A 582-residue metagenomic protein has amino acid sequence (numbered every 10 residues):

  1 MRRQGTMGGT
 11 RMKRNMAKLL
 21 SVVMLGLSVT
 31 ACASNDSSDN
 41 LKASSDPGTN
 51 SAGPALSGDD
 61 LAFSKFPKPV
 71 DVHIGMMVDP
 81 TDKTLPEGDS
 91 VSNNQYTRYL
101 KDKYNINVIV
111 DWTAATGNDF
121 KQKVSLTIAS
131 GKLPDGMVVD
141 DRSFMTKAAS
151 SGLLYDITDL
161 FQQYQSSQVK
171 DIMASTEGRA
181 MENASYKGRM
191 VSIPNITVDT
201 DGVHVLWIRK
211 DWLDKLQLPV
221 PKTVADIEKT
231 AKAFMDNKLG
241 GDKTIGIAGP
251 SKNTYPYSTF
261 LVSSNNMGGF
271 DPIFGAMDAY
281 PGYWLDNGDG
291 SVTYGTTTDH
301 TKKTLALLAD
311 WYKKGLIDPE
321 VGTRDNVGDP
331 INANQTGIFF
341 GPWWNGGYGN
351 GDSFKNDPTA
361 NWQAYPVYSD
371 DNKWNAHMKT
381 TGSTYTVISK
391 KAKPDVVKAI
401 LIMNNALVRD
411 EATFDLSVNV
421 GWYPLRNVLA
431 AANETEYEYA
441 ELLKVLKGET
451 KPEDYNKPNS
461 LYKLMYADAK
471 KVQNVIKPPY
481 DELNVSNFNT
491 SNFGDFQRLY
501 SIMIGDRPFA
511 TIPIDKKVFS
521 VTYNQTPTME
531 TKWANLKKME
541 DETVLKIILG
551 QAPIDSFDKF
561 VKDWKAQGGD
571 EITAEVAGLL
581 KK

Functional and structural regions predicted by a protein language model:
M1-R11: Short, Lys/Arg-enriched N-terminal segments with co-localized hydrophobic residues within the first ~10-30 amino acids
R2-R3, N15-S21, C32-D226, K238 (+4 more regions): Conserved N-terminal structural module of periplasmic/extracytoplasmic solute-binding proteins
F63-S64, D156-T176, P219, A279-D299 (+4 more regions): Short, solvent-exposed loop/beta-turn-alpha elements that line the ligand-binding surface or hinge of extracytoplasmic
R142-R179, A231-F234, D242-G282, G337-D352: Carboxylate/His-rich catalytic cores and anion/metal-binding grooves
T158, S185-G268, D286-Q335, P342 (+3 more regions): Helix-loop-helix "hinge/cap" segment bordering the ligand-binding cleft or interdomain interface
S258-G282, N287, A306-Y466, K470: Extracytoplasmic/periplasmic substrate-binding proteins
D410-E542: Conserved small-residue motifs centered on glycine
